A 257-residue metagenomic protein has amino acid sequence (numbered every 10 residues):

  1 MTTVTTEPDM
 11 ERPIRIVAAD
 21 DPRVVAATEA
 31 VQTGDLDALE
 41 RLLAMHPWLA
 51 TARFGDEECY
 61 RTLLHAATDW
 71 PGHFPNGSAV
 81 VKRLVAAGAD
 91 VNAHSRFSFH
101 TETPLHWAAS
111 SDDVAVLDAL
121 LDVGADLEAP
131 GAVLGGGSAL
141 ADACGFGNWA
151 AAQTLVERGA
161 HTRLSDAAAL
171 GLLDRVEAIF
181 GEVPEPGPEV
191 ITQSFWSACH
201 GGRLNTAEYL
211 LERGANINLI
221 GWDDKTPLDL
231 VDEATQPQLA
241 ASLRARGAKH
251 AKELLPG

Functional and structural regions predicted by a protein language model:
T2-R12, L43-H46, D142-W149, L173-F180: Repeat-mediated protein-protein interaction surfaces in helical alpha-solenoids
M10-D21, L155-A160, P186: TPR-adjacent "capping" and linker segments in tetratricopeptide-repeat scaffold/adaptor proteins
A19-E29, A52-P71, H94-W107, P130-D142 (+4 more regions): Ankyrin-repeat boundary/"N-cap" motif
G34, L39-E40, A44, W48 (+4 more regions): Alpha-helical protein-protein interaction modules
A38, N76-V80, A115-V116, A150-A151 (+3 more regions): Conserved ankyrin/ankyrin-like repeat signature
R41-L49, V80-V91, D118-L127, Q153-A160 (+3 more regions): Ankyrin repeat domain, specifically the short helix-to-loop turn at the C-terminus of the second helix of each repeat
W70-F74, E182: Glycine-centered coil turns and helix-coil junctions that link the paired helices within alpha-helical repeat units
